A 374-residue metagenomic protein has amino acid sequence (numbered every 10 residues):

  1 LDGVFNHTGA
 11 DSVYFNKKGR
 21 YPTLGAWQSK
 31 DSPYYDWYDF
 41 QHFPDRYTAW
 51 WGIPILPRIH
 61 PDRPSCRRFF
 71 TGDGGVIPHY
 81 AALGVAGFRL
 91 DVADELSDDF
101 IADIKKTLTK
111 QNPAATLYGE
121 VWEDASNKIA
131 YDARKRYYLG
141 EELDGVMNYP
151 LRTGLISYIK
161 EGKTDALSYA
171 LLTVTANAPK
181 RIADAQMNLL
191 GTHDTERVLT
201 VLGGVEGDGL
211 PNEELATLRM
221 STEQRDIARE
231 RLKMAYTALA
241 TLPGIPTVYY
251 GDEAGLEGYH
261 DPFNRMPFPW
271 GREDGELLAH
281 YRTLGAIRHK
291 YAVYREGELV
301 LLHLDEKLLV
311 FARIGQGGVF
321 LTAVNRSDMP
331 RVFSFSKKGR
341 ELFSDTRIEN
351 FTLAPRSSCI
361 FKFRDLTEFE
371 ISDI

Functional and structural regions predicted by a protein language model:
L1, F88-R89, T116-G119, M187-L189 (+3 more regions): Structural recognition of the beta-strand scaffold that forms the well-ordered cores of secreted hydrolase catalytic
L1-A82, I104, K110: Substrate-binding/active-site clefts of carbohydrate-active enzymes
N6-H7, S12-T23, A86, D91-Q186 (+4 more regions): Active-site-proximal helices and loops of the catalytic beta/alpha 8
D132, M187-M220, Y236-D274: Aromatic/acidic polysaccharide-binding cleft in carbohydrate-active enzymes
Y281-Y291: Amphipathic alpha-helical
L302-S336: Carbohydrate-binding surface patches
S336-T346: Solvent-exposed beta-hairpin/edge-strand motifs
E349-I374: C-terminal beta-strand-rich structural cap/linker in extracellular carbohydrate-active enzymes
